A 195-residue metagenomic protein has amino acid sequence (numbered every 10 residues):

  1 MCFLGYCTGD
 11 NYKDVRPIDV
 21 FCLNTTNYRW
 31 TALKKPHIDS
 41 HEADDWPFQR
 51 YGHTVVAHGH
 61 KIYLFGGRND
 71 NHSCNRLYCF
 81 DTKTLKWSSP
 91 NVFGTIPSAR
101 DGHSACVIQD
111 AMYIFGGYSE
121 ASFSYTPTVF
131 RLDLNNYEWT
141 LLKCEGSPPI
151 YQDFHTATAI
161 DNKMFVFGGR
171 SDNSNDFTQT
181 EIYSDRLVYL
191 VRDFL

Functional and structural regions predicted by a protein language model:
M1-L195: Kelch-like beta-propeller repeat domains
